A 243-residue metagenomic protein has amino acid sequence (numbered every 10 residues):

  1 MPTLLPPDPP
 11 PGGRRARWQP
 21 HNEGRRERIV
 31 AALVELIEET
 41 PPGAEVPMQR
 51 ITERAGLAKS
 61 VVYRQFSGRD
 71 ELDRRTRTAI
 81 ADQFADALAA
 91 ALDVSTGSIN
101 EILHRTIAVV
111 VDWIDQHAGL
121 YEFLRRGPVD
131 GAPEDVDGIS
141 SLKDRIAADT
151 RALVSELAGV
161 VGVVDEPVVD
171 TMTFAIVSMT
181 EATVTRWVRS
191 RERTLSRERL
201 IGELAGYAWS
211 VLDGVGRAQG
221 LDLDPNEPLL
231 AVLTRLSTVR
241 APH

Functional and structural regions predicted by a protein language model:
M1-G24, S155, A218-H243: N-terminal intrinsically disordered/low-complexity leader segments
E23-E53: Short, amphipathic alpha-helix enriched in basic
P42-E71, R75: Helix-turn-helix
E45, D70-Q83, L124, D135 (+2 more regions): Alpha-helical DNA-contacting segments of helix-turn-helix folds
E45, Y121-R126, S196, G220-L221: Short, hydrophobic secondary-structure boundary micro-motifs
T76-I102, E122-R125: Amphipathic alpha-helical linker/stalk segments
A90-G119, I176, I201: Hydrophobic alpha-helical connector segments
P133-V160, D170-T185, G202, G206-S210: Amphipathic alpha-helical packing segments from all-alpha helical-bundle domains
